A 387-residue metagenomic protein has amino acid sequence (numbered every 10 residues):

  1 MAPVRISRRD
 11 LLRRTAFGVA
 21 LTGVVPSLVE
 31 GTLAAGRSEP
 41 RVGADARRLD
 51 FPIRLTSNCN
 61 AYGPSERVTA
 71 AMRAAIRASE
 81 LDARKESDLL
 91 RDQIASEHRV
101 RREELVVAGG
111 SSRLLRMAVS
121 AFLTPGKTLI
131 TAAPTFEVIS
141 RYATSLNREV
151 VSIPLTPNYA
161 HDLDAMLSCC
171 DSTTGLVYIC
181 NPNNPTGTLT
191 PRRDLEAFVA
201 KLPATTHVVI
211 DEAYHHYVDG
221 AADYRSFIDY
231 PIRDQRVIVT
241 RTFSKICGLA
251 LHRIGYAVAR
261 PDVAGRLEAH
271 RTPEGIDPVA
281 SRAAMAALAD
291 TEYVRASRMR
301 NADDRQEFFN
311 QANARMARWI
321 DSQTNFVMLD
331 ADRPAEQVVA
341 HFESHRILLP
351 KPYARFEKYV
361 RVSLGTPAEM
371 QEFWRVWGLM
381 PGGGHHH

Functional and structural regions predicted by a protein language model:
M1-A20: N-terminal secretory signal peptides and thylakoid transit peptides that target proteins across membranes
G18, T22-L81, S96, S168: N-terminal "arm"/small-domain region of PLP-dependent enzymes with the aminotransferase-like
S79, L89-T128, Y142, L146: Phosphate-binding glycine-rich loop
A121-I179: PLP-dependent aminotransferase-like
L155-P157, A302, Q311-H345: Conserved PLP-binding catalytic core of the aspartate aminotransferase-like
L163-C170, P185-V208, E212-I246: Active-site pre-lysine segment of PLP-dependent enzymes
R236-N313, A317-I320: PLP-dependent aminotransferase class I/II
S344-H345, L349, Y353-H387: PLP-dependent enzyme catalytic core of the Aspartate aminotransferase-like
